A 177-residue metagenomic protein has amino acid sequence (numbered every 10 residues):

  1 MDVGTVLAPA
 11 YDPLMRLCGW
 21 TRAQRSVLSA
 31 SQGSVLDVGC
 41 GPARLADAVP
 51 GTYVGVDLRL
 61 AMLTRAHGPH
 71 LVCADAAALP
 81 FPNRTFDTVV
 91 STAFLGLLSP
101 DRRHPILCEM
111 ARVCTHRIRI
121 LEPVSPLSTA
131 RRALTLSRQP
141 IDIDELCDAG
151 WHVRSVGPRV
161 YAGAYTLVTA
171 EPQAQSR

Functional and structural regions predicted by a protein language model:
M1-S31, R44, L127-T129: Conserved class I S-adenosyl-L-methionine
L36, G41-A78: Class I SAM-dependent methyltransferase SAM/SAH-binding core
V90: A conserved beta-strand element that flanks and buttresses the S-adenosyl-L-methionine
A93-F94: Short catalytic micro-motifs in class I SAM-dependent methyltransferases
S99-P100: Helix-capping/helix-break motifs at membrane-protein junctions, especially on the cytosolic side just before or after
H104-H116: A short glycine-rich, Lys/Arg-flanked "PGG" loop and its adjoining helix->strand segment in the class I
R119-L167: C-terminal alpha-helical "lid/dimerization" subdomain adjacent to the S-adenosyl-L-methionine
T169-R177: C-terminal lobe and adjacent flexible extensions of AdoMet/dcAdoMet transferase-like proteins
